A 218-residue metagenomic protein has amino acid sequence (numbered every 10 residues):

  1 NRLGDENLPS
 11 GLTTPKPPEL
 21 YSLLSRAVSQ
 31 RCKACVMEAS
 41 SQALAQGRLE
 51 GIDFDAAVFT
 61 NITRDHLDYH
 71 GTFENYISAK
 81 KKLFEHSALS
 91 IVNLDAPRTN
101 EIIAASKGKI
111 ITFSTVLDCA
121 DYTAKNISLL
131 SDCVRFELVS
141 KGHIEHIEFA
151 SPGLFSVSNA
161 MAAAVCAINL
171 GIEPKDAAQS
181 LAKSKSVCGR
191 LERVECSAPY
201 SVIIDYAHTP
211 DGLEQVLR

Functional and structural regions predicted by a protein language model:
N1: A conserved segment at the C-terminal end of the G1
G4, V28-A39, A45, L49 (+1 more regions): Acidic, Mg2+-coordinating active-site environments of NTP-dependent enzymes
N7-S40: Conserved nucleotide-sensing/catalytic segment adjacent to the nucleotide-binding pocket in NTP-handling enzymes
P9, P15-P18, P97, P174 (+2 more regions): Proline-rich intrinsically disordered, low-complexity coils
T14-Y21, I77, V157-A160, P210: Amphipathic alpha-helical transducer elements in NTP-driven molecular machines
D205: Conserved phosphate/oxyanion-binding catalytic-loop motifs
H208-R218: AMP-binding/adenylate-forming catalytic core of the ANL superfamily
